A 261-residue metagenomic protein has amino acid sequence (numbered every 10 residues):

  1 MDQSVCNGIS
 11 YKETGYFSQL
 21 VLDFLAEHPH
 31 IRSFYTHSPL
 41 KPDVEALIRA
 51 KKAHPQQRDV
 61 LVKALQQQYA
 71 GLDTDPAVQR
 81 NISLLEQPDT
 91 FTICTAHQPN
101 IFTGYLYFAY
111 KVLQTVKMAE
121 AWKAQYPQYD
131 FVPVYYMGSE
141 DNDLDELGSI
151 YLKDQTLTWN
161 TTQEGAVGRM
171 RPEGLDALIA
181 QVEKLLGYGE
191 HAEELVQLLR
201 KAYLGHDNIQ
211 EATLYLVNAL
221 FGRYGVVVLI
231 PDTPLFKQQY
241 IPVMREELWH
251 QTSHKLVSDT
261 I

Functional and structural regions predicted by a protein language model:
M1-I261: N-terminal targeting/trafficking signals and adjacent low-complexity tails
